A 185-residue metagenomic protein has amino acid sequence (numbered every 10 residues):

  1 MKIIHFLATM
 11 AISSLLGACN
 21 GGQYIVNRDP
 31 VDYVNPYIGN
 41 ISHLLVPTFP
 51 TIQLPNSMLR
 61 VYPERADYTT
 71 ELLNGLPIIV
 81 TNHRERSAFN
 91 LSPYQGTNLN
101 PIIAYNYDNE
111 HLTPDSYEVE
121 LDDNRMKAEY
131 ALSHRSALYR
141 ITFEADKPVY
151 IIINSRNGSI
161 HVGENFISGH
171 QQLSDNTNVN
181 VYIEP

Functional and structural regions predicted by a protein language model:
K2-T9, S13: Sec-dependent signal peptide recognition, specifically the positively charged N-region followed immediately by
G17-A18: C-terminal motif of bacterial Sec signal peptides marking the signal peptidase cleavage site
Y24-P185: Accessory carbohydrate-recognition regions in carbohydrate-active enzymes
